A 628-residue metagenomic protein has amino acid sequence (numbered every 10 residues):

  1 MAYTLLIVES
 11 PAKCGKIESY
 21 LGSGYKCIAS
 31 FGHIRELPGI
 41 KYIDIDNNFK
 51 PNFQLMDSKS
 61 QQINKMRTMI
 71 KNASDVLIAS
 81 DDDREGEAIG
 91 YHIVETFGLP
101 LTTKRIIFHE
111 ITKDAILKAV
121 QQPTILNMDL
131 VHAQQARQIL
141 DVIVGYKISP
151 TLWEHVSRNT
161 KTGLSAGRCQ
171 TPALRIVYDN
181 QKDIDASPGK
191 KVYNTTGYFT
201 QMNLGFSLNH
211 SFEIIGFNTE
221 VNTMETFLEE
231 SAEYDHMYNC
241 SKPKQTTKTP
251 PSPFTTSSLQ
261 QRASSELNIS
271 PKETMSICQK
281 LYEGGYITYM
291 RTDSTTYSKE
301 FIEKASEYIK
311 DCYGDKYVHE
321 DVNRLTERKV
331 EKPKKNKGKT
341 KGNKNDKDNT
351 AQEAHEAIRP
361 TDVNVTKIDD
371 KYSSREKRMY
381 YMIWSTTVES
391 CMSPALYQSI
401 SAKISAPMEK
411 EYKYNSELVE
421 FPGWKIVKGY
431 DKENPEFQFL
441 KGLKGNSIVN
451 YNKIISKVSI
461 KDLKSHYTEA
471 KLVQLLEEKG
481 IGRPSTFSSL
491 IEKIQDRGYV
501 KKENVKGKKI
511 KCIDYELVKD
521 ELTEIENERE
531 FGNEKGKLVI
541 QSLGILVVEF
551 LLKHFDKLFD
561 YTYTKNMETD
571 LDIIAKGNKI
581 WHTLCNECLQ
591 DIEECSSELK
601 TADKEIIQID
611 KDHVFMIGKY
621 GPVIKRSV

Functional and structural regions predicted by a protein language model:
M1-Y146, N218, T326, G342 (+3 more regions): Intrinsically disordered, low-complexity regulatory segments
A2, D81-D82, T160-G163, P243-S252 (+4 more regions): Conserved short loop/turn motifs at secondary-structure junctions
A2-T4, K16, Y25, T96 (+5 more regions): Basic, low-complexity terminal or inter-domain segments flanking catalytic cores
N72-L77, L117, L204-V221, F227-L228 (+3 more regions): OB-fold/S1-family RNA-binding modules
I111-F199, S241-T247: C-terminal or mid-to-C-terminal helical accessory/interaction module adjacent to the motor/catalytic core
S187-F206, H210, D235-P271, I277 (+2 more regions): C-terminal accessory/connector segments of nucleic-acid motor ATPases
G216-F254, K444-S447, K457, F559-T562: Metal- or metallocofactor-binding catalytic centers and their adjacent structured scaffolds across diverse enzyme
